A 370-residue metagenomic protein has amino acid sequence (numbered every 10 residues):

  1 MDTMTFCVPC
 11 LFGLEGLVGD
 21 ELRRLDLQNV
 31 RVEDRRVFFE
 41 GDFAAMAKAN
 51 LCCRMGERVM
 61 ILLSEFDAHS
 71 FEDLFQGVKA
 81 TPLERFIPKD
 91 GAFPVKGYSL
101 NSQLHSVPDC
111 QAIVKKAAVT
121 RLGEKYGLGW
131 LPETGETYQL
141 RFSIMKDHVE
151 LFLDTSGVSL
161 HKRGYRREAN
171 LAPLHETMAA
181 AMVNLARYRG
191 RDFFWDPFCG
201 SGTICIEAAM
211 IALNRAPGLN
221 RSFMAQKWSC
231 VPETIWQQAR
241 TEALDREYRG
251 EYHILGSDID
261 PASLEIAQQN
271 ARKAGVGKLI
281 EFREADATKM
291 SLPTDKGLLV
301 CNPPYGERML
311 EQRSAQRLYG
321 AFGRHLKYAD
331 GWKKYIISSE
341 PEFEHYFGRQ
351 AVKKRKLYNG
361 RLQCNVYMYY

Functional and structural regions predicted by a protein language model:
D2-E136: Non-catalytic nucleic-acid substrate-recognition regions in nucleic-acid-modifying enzymes
C10, D258, S338: Short beta-strand/turn micro-motifs composed of small residues that flank or help shape donor/cofactor-binding pockets
L22, V95, F142, N302 (+1 more regions): Residue-level signal for inorganic ion chemistry
L100-Q103, S159, P304-R308: A short, flexible beta-alpha/helix-coil linker loop
L140-S156, Y367: C-terminal edge-of-domain segments
L151-R187: SAM-dependent Rossmann-like transferase core, predominantly class I methyltransferases with a strong bias toward
L174-S291, E307-R308, S314: Conserved S-adenosyl-L-methionine
D286-K289, P293-Y370: C-terminal catalytic and target-recognition region of SAM-dependent MTase-like enzymes, primarily methyltransferases
